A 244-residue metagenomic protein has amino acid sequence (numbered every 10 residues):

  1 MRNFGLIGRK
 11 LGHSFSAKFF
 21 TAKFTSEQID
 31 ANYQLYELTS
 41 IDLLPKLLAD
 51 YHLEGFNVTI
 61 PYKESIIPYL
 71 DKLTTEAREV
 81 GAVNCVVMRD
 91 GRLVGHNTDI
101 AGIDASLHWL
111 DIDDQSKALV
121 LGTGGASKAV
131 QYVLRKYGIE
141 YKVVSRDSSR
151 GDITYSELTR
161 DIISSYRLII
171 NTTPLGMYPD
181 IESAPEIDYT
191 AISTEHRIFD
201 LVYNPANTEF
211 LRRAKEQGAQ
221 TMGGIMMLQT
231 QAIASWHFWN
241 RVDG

Functional and structural regions predicted by a protein language model:
R2-L110: Phosphate/diphosphate ligand-binding glycine-rich loop within oxidoreductases
G8, G95-I100, L107, D111 (+2 more regions): Glycine-rich adenosine-cofactor-binding loop
V58-S65, A126, P174-M177, N204: Short glycine-rich anion-binding loops that position phosphate/pyrophosphate groups of nucleotides and phosphorylated
R89, D111-K117, I192-T194: Short helix-loop-beta connector
A105, W109, Q220-D243: Active-site capping/gating segments
K136-I153: NAD(P)-binding Rossmann-fold cofactor-contacting core
G151-M222, M226: Rossmann-like adenosine-cofactor binding region
